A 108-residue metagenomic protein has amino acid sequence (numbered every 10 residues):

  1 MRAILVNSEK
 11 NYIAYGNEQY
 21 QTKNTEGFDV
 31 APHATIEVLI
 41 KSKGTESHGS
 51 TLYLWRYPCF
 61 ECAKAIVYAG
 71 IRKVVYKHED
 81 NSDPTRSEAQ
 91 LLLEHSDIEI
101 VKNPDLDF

Functional and structural regions predicted by a protein language model:
M1-F108: Zinc-dependent deaminase catalytic domain
